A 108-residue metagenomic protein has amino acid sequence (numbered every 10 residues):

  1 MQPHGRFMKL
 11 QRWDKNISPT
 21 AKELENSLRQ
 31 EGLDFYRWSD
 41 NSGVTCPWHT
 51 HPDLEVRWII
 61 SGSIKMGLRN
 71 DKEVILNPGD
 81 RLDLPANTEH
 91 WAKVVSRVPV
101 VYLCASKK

Functional and structural regions predicted by a protein language model:
M1-W38, P47: A short, N-terminal "cap"/entry segment at the start of jelly-roll beta-barrel domains of the cupin/DSBH fold
E25-S27, T45-H51, G67-L68, V74 (+1 more regions): Short histidine-centered beta-strand/loop micro-motifs that create catalytic or ligand/metal-coordination sites
G32, G43-E55, K108: Short beta-strand/loop turn elements enriched in aromatics
D40, H51-M66: Short, conserved beta-strand element in jelly-roll/cupin
N70-A86: Short acidic-glycine-tyrosine-enriched beta hairpin
A86-K108: Ligand-binding loop in jelly-roll beta-barrel domains
